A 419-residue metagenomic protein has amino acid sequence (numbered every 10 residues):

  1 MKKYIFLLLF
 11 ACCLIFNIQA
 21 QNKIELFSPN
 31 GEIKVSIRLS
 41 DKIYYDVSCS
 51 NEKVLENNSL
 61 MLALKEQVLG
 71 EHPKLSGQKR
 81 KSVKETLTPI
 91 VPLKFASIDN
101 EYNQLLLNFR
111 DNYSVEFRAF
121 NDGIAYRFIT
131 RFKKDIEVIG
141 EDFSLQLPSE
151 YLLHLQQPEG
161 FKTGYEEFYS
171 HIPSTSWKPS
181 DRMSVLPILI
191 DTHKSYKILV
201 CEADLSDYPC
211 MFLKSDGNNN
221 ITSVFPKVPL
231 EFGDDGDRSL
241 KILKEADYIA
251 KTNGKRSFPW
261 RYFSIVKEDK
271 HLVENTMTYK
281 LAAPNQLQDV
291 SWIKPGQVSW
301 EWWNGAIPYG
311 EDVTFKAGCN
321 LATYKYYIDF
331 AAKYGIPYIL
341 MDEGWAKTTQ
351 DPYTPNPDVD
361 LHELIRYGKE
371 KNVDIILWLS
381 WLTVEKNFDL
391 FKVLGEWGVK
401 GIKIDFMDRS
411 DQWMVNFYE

Functional and structural regions predicted by a protein language model:
M1-K23: Bacterial Sec-dependent N-terminal signal peptides
K23-N285: N-terminal accessory beta-strand-rich subdomains and adjacent acidic, glycine-rich linkers that precede catalytic cores
F128, A331, D405: Conserved, mostly hydrophobic/aromatic
I242-K244, Y279, K325, E343-K347 (+1 more regions): Intrinsically disordered, low-complexity acidic regions
I249, N253-F330, Y334: An acidic-aromatic substrate-binding cleft motif
R261, V298, P337-Y338, D374 (+1 more regions): Beta-sheet entry/capping signal
D329-I336, K369-E370, G395: Sec-exported extracytoplasmic/periplasmic mature domains
M341-E419: Aromatic- and carboxylate-enriched substrate-binding clefts and catalytic-loop regions of carbohydrate-active enzymes
